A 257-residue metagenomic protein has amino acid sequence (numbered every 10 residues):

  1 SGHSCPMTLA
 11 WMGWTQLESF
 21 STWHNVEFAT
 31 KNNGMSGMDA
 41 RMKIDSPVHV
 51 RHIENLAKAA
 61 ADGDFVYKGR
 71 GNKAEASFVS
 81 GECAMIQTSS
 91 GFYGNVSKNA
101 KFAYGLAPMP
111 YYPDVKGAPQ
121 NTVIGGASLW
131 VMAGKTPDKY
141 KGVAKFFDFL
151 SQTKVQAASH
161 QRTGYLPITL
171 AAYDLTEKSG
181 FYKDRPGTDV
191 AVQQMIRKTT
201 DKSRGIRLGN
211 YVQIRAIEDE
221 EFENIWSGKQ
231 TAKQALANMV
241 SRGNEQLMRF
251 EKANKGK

Functional and structural regions predicted by a protein language model:
S1-R41, C83: Extracytoplasmic/periplasmic solute-binding protein
H3-C5, S80-S89, F102: Alpha-to-beta junction loops
E27, H49, A59-D62, K135-G142 (+1 more regions): Short helix-loop capping/hinge motifs at secondary-structure junctions, enriched in acidic/polar residues
G34-K68: Glycine-centered hinge/linker elements that transmit conformational signals in sensory and ligand-binding systems
E54, A59, K98-L166, T199-S203 (+1 more regions): Extracytoplasmic/periplasmic substrate-recognition and gating elements
V66-S80: Short helix-initiation/N-cap motifs at beta->coil->alpha
G71, T88-Y93, P108-P110, G125-A127: Beta->alpha turn/N-cap motifs
Q161-E220, N224, K252-K257: Long, aromatic- and glycine/proline-rich binding clefts that accommodate carbohydrate-like moieties
